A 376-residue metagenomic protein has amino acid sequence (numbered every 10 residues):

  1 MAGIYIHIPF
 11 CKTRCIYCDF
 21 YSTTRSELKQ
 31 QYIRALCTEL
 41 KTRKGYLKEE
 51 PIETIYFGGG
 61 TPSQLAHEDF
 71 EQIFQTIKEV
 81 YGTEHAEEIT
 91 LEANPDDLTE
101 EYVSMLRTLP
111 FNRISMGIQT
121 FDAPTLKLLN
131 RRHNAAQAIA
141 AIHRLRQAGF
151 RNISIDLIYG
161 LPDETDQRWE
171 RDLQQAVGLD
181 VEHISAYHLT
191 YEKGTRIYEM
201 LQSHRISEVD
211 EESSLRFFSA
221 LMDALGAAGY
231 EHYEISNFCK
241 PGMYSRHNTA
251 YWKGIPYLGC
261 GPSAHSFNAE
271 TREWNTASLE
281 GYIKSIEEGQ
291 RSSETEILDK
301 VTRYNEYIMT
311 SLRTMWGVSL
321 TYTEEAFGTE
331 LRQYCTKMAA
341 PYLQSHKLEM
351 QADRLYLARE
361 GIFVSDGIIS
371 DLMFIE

Functional and structural regions predicted by a protein language model:
M1, S22-G45, E50-T329: C-terminal scaffold of the Radical SAM
M1-I8: Immediate flanking context of iron-sulfur cluster ligation sites
P9-F20: Local cysteine-cluster metal-coordination motifs and their immediate loop/turn environment, predominantly Fe-S cluster
T329-P341: Short amphipathic alpha-helical interaction segments
L343-D353: A short, conserved structural fragment
R354-A358: Minor-groove-contacting beta-hairpin "wing" of winged helix-turn-helix DNA-binding domains
I362-E376: Short, amphipathic alpha-helical interaction segments positioned at domain boundaries
